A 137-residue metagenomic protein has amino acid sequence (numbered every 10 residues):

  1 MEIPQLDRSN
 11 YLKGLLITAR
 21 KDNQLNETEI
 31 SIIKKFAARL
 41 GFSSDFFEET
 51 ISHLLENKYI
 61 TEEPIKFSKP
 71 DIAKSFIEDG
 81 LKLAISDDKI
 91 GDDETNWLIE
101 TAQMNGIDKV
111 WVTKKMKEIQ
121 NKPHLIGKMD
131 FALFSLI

Functional and structural regions predicted by a protein language model:
M1-I137: Small-residue-enriched hydrophobic alpha-helices in membranes
